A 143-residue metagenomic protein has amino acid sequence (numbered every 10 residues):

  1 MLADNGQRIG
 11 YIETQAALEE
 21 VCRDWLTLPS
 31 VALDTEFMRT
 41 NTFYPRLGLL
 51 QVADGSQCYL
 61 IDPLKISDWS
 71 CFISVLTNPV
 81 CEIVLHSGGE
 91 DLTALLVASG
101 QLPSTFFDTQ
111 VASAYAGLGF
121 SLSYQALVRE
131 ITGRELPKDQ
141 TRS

Functional and structural regions predicted by a protein language model:
M1-V31, T35: N-terminal accessory regions of nucleic-acid-interacting proteins
A3-D4, Y11, Q51, S56-S143: Active-site-proximal helix-loop-helix substrate-binding element of RNase H-like nuclease domains
E20-C22, T40, C71-S74: Short, flexible, glycine/charge-rich loop motifs used to bind or transfer phosphoryl groups or to couple energy/partner
D24, N41-F43, G100: Sterically constrained small-residue positions within well-ordered secondary structures of folded domains
L26, P45, P79: Structured loop/turn residues at beta-strand edges in well-structured enzyme cores
P29, R46-G48, Q57: A generic structural signal for short beta-strands and their flanking turns/coil linkers
E36-A53: An N-terminal structural lobe/cap that precedes and organizes the functional/catalytic core across diverse proteins
